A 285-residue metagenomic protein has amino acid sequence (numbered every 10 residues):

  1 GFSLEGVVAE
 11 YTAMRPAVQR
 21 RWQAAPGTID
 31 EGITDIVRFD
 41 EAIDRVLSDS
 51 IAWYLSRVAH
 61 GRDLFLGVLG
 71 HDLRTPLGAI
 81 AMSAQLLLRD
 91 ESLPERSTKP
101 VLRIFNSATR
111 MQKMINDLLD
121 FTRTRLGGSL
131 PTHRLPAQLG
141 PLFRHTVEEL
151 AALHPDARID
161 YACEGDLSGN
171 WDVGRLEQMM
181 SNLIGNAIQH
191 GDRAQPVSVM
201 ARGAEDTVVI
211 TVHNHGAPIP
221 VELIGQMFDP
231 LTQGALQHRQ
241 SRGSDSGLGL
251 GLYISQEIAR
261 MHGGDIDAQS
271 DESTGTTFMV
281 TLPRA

Functional and structural regions predicted by a protein language model:
G1-L66: Long, amphipathic alpha-helical coupling/dimerization segments that relay conformational signals between
N106-M111: Short alpha-helical segment of the dimerization/phosphotransfer core of two-component systems
H133-P136, R158-S168: Conserved catalytic submotifs in the C-terminal HATPase_c
A187-I188: Short helix-loop "hinge" at the ATP-lid/N-box region of the Bergerat-fold HATPase_c
I219-L231, L236: Short conserved segment of the HATPase_c
G251, S255: Short alpha-helical Gxxx[C/S/T] motif in the catalytic ATP-binding
G263-G264: Conserved glycine-rich
